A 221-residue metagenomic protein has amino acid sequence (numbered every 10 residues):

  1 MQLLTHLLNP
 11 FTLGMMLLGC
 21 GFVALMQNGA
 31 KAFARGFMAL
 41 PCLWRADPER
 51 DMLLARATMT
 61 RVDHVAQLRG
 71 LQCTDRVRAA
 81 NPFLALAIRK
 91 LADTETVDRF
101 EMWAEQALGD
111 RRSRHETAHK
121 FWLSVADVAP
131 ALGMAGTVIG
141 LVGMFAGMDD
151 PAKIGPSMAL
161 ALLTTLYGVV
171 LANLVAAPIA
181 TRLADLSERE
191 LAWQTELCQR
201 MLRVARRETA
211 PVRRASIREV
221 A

Functional and structural regions predicted by a protein language model:
Q2-A118, Q194-A221: Large intracellular
R111-A184: Helix-termination/interfacial motifs at the ends of transmembrane alpha-helices
